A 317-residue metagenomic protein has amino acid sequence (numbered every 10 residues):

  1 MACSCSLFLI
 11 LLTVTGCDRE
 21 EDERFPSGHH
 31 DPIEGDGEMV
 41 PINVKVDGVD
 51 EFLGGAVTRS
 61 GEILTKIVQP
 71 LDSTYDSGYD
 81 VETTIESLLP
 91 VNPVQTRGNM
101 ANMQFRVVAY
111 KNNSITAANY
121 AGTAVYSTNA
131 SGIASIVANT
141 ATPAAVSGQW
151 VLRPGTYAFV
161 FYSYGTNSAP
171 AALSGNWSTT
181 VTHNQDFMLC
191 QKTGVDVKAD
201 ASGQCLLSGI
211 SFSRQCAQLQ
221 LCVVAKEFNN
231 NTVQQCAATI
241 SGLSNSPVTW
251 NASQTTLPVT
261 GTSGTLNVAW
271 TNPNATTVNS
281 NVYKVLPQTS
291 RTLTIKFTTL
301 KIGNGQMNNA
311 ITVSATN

Functional and structural regions predicted by a protein language model:
A2-C3, V14-N317: Sec-type signal peptide cleavage vicinity
S4-I10: Sec-dependent N-terminal signal peptides
